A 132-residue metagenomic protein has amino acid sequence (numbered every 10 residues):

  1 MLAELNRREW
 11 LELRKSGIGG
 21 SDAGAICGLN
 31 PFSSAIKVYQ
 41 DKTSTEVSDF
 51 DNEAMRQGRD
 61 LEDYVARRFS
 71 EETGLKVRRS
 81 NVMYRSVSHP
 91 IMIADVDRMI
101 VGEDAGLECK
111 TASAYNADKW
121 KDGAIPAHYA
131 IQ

Functional and structural regions predicted by a protein language model:
M1-L61: Charged, glycine-rich intrinsically disordered N-terminal tails and low-complexity linkers that flank
K37, A66-R67: Short glycine-/small-residue-rich flexible loop motifs, especially phosphate/cofactor-binding loops
V47, M55, Y64-A66, E72-Q132: Mg2+/Mn2+-dependent nuclease catalytic core
